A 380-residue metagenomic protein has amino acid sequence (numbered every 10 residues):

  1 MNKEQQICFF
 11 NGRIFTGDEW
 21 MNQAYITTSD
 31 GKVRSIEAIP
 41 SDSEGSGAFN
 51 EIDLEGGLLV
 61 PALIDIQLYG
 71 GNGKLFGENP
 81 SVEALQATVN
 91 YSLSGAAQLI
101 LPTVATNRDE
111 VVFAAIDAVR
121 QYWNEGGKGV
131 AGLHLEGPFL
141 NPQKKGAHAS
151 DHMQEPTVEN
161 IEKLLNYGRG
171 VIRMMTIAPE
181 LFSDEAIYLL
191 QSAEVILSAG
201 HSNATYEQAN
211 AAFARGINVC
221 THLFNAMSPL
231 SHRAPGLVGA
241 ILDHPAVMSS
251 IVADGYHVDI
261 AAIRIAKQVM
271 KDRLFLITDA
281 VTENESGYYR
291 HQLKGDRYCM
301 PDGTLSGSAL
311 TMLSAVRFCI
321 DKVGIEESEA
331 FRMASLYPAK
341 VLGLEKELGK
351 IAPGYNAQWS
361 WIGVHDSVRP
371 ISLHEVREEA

Functional and structural regions predicted by a protein language model:
M1-E44: N-terminal metal-binding scaffold of metallo-dependent hydrolase/deaminase domains
K3-I14, E44-Q86, N90: Replace "His-x-His-based motif
C8, A62-I64, S198, L274-I277 (+1 more regions): Residue-level marker for buried hydrophobic side chains located in beta-strands that build the well-ordered beta-sheet
G12, G31, G56, H374-V376: Glycine-centered positions in the ABC transporter ATPase nucleotide-binding domain
Y69-K74, Q86-A115, K128-N141, G168-F182 (+4 more regions): Divalent metal-dependent hydrolysis catalytic cores, especially in the metallo-beta-lactamase
L135, P142-V158, L164-G236: Divalent metal-binding pocket/active-site signature
Q208-E329, A334, K340-E347, A352 (+2 more regions): Active-site-adjacent C-terminal substructures of enzyme catalytic domains
G354-A357: Loop/turn positions that initiate beta-strands
